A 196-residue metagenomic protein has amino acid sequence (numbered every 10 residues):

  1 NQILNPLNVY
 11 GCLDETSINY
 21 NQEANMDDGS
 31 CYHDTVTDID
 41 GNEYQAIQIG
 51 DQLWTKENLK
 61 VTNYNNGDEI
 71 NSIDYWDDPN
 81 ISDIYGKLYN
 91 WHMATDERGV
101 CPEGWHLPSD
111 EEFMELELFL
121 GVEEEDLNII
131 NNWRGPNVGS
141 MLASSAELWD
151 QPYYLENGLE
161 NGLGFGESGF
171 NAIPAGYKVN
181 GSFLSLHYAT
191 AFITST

Functional and structural regions predicted by a protein language model:
N1-D34: Extracellular calcium-associated, cysteine-rich motifs in secreted modular proteins
Q2-P6, H33-T196: Conserved positions within compact, well-structured domain cores
